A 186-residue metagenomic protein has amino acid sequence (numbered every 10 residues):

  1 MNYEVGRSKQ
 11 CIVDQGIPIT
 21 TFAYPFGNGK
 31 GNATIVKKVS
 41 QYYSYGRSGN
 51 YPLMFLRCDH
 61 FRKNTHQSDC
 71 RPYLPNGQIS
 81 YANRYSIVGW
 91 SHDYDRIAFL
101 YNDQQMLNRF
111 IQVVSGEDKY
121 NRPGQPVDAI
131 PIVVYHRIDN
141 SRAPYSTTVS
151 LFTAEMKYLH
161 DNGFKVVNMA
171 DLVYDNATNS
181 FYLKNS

Functional and structural regions predicted by a protein language model:
M1-Q112: Catalytic domains of cell-wall/extracellular-matrix polysaccharide-remodeling enzymes, centered on de-N-acetylation
V13-Q15, Y43-F55, Q125, Y135-S186: C-terminal domain-boundary segment and adjacent tail
I19, D128-I132: Structural motif
G89-S91, I132-R137: Boundary/entry segment of secreted carbohydrate-active catalytic domains
G116-G124: Short, surface-exposed beta-strand/loop micro-motifs that present aromatic residues
